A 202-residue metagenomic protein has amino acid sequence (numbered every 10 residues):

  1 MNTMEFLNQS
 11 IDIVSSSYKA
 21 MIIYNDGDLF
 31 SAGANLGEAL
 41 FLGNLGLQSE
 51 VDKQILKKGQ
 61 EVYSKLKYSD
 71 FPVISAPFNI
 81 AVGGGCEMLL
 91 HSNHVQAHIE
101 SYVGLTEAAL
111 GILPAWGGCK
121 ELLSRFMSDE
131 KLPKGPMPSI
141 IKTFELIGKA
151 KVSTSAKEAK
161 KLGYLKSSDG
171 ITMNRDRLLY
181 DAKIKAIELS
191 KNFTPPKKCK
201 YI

Functional and structural regions predicted by a protein language model:
M4-E50, Q60-A76, H98-Y102: A structural preference for short, pocket-lining loop segments at secondary-structure junctions
I23, N35, M88-L89, A159: Hydrophobic/aromatic residues within transmembrane alpha-helices of multi-pass small-molecule transporters
L42-L47, G104-G111, K120, S124 (+2 more regions): Short beta-alpha connecting loops at secondary-structure transitions that line or flank enzyme active sites
E50-V73, N79-I80, C86, F126 (+3 more regions): Phosphate/diphosphate-binding loops
L66-L110: Glycine-rich beta-to-alpha active-site loop
S92-A115, G163-L178: Gly/Pro- and small hydrophobic-enriched strand-loop and loop-to-helix capping segments that sit at the rims
M127-I202: Amphipathic alpha-helical segments at domain termini/boundaries
